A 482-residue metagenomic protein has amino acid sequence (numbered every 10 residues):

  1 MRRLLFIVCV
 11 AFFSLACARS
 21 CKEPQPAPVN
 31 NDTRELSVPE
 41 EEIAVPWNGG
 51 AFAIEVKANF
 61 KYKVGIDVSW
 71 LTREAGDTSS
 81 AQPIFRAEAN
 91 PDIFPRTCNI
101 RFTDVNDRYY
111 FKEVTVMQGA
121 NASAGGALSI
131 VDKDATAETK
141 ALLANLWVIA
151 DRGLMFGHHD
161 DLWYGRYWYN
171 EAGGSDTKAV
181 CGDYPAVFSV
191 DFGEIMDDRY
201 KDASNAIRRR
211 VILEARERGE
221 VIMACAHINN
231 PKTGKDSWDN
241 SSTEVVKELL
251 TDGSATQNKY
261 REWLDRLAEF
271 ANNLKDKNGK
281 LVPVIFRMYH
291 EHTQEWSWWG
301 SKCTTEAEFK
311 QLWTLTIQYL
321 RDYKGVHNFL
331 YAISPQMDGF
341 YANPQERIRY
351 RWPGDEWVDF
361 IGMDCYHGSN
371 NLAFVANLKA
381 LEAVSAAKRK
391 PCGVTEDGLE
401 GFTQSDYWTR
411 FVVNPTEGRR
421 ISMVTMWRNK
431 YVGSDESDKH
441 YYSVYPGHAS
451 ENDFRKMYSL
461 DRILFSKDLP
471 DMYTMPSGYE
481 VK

Functional and structural regions predicted by a protein language model:
A16-E42, Y109-T115, G119-G125: Bacterial Sec-dependent N-terminal signal peptides
K57-I84: Surface-exposed binding patches on compact interaction domains or structured appendages
F94-N106: A short beta-strand micro-motif common to beta-rich folds, especially ectodomain repeats
A120-G193, D198, D202, D461 (+1 more regions): N-terminal module-boundary/linker segments of secreted carbohydrate-active enzymes
L154-D161, P391-K482: Substrate-binding cleft of secreted/luminal carbohydrate-active enzymes
H158-H159, R287-Y289, W313-E346, K390-F402 (+1 more regions): Aromatic-lined carbohydrate-recognition surfaces of secreted/lumenal glycan-active proteins
F188, R347-N371, W427: Aromatic- and acid-rich polysaccharide-binding/catalytic face of secreted or lumenal carbohydrate-active enzymes
D197-Q318, D322, V326: Substrate-binding cleft of extracellular glycoside hydrolase catalytic domains
